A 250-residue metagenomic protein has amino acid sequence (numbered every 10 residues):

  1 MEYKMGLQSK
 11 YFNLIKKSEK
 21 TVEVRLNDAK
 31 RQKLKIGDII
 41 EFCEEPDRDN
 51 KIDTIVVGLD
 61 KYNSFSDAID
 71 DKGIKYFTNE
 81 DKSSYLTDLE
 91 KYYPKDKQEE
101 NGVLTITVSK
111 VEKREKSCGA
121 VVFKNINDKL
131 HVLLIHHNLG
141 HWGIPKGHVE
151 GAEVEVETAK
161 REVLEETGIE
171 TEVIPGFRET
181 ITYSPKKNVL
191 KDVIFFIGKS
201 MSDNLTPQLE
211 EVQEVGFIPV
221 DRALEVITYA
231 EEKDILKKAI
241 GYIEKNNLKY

Functional and structural regions predicted by a protein language model:
M1-I36: Compositionally biased, charged N-terminal/linker segments
E23, F42-C43: A generic structural signal for residues embedded in beta-strands
A29, E44-N50: Short, charged beta-turn/beta-strand-edge "cap" motif at the junction between a beta-strand and an adjacent loop
N50-D60: Short beta-strand-centered aromatic/proline hotspots
D67-K113: Contiguous surface segments at macromolecular interaction interfaces
E100-E112, E225, A230-Y250: Charged phosphate-binding loop/patch that engages nucleotide di/tri-phosphates or the phosphate backbone of nucleic
E112-V132: Conserved N-terminal beta-strand and adjoining loop/helix that marks the start of the Nudix/MutT-like hydrolase domain
H148-K237: Unchanged
